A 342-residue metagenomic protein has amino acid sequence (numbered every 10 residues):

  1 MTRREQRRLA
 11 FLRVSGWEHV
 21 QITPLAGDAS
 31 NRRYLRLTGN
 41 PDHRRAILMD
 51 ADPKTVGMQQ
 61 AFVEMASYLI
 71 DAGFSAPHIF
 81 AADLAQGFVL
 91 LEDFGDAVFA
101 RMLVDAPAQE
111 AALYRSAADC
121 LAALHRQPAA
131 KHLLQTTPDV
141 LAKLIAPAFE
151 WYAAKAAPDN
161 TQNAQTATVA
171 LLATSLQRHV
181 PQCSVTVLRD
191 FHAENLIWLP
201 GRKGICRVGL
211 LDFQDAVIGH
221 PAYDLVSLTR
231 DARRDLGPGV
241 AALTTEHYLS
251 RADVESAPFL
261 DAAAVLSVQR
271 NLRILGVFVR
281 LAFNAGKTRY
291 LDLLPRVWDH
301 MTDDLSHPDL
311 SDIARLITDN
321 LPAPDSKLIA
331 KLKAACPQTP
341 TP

Functional and structural regions predicted by a protein language model:
M1-F88, V185, L199-V208, T318-P342: Conserved NTP-binding catalytic cores of kinases and kinase-like/nucleotidyltransferase enzymes across multiple kinase
R4, R8-L9, R13, A129-V140 (+3 more regions): An alpha-helical support segment within catalytic cores of ATP-dependent transferases
N31-T38, L48, L124, A173-Y223 (+1 more regions): Active-site acidic catalytic loop and adjacent metal/ATP-binding pocket of ATP-dependent phosphoryl transfer enzymes
R32-D139, K143, P147, A153-P158 (+1 more regions): ATP-binding pocket architecture of kinase catalytic cores
M58, A106-E110, T137, T161-Q165 (+2 more regions): Residue-level recognition of alpha-helical structural elements
F62, E110-A117, L141, Q165-V169 (+3 more regions): Hydrophobic packing residues in well-ordered alpha-helices of helical domains and bundles
P147-K155, I218-E255, V268-A285, V297-L305: Active-site activation/catalytic loop segments of kinase-like enzymes and analogous catalytic loops in related
G276-P342: ATP/Mg2+ or Mg2+-diphosphate-binding catalytic cores that bind nucleotide phosphates or diphosphates via glycine-rich
